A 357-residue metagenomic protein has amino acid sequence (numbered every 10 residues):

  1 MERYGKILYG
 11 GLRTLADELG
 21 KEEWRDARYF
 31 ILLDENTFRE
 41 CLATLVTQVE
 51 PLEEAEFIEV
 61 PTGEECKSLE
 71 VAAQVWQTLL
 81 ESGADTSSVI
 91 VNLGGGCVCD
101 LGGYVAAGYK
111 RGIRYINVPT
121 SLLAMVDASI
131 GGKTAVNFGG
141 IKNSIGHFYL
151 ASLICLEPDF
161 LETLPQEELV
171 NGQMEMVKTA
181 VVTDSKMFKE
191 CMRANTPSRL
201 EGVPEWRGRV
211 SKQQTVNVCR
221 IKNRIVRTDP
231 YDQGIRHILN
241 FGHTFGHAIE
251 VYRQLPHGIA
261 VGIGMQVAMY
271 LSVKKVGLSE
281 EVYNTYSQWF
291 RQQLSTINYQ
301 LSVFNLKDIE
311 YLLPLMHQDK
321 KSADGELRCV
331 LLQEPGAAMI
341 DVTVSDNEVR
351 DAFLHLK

Functional and structural regions predicted by a protein language model:
M1-V89: ATP/NTP phosphate-donor binding region
E81, L150-I154, D159-Q166, M174-K186 (+9 more regions): Generic secondary-structure signature for well-ordered alpha-helical cores
C97-Y104, M125, A248: Short glycine/serine/threonine-rich phosphate/pyrophosphate-binding segments that cradle anionic phosphate groups
Y104-A194: A glycine/threonine-rich phosphate-anchoring loop and its flanking beta-alpha core in nucleotide/phosphate-binding
M174-M176, G277-K357: C-terminal charged capping/lid subdomain of soluble metabolic enzymes
K189-E190, A194-N195, W206, V210-E310: Active-site segments that bind and position negatively charged phosphate/pyrophosphate groups
R199-G202: Glycine-biased, low-complexity coil/linker segments
